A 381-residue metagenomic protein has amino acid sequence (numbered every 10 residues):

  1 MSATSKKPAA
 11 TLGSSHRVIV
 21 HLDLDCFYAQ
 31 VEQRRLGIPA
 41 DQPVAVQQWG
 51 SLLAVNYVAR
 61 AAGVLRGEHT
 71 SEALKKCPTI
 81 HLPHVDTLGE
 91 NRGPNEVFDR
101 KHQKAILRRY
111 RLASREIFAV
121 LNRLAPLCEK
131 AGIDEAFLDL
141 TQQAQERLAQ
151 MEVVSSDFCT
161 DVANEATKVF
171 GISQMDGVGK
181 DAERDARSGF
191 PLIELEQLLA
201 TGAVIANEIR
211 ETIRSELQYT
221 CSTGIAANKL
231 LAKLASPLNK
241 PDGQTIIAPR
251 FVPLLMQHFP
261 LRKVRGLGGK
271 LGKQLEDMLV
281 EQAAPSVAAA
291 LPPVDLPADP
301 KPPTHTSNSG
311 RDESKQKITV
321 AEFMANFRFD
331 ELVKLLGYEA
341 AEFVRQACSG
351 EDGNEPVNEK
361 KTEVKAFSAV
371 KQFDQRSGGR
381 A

Functional and structural regions predicted by a protein language model:
M1-P191, Q346-C348: Residues that scaffold, gate, or flank divalent-cation-dependent active/transport sites
K76, E116-L124, E208-L217, L335: Generic non-transmembrane alpha-helical segments
G93-I106, M175-R214, P302-F323: Intrinsically disordered, low-complexity acidic Ser/Thr-rich regulatory segments
I133-D139, N228-A232, F327: Short, conserved phosphate-binding/catalytic loop or strand-edge motifs used in phosphoryl-/nucleotidyl-transfer
R147, N239-T245, Q282-P285, A341-E342: A short alpha->loop->secondary-structure connector
L192, E276-D277, V287-A381: DNA-contacting surface of Y-family translesion DNA polymerases
Q197-K263: Long, highly charged, low-complexity intrinsically disordered interaction regions that mediate electrostatic DNA/RNA
